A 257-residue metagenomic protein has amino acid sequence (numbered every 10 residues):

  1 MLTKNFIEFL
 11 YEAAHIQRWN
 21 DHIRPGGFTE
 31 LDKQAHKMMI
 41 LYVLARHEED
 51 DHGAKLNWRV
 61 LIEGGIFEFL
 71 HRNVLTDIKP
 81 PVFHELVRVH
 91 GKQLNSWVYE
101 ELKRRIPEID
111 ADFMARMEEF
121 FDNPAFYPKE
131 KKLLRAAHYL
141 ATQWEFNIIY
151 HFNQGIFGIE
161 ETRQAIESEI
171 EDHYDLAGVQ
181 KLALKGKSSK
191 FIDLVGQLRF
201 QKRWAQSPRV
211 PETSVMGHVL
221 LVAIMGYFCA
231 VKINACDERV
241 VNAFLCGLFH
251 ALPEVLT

Functional and structural regions predicted by a protein language model:
M1-T257: Alpha-helical, largely C-terminal catalytic domains that coordinate divalent metal ions via clustered Asp/Glu/His
